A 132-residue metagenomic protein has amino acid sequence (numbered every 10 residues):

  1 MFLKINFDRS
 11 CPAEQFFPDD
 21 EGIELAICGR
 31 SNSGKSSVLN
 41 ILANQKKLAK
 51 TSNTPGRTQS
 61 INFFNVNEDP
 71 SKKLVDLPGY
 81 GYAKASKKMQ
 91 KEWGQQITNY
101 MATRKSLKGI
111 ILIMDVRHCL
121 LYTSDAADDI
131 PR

Functional and structural regions predicted by a protein language model:
F2-K73: Conserved G1/Walker A P-loop phosphate-binding module
S10, M114-V116, R132: G-domain G4 guanine-recognition motif of GTPases
R57, G79-G81, R117-C119: Conserved nucleotide-binding/hydrolysis micro-motifs of P-loop NTPases
T58, Q90-G94, L121: Amphipathic alpha-helical transducer elements in NTP-driven molecular machines
K73-E92: Switch II (G3) loop of P-loop NTPases
K91-V116: Inter-motif core of Ras-like GTPase G domains
D115-H118, D125: Active-site segment flanking the S-adenosylmethionine/decSAM binding pocket in AdoMet-dependent transferases
Y122, A126-R132: Single conserved hydrophobic/aromatic residue that forms the stacking wall/gate of nucleotide- or nucleobase-binding
